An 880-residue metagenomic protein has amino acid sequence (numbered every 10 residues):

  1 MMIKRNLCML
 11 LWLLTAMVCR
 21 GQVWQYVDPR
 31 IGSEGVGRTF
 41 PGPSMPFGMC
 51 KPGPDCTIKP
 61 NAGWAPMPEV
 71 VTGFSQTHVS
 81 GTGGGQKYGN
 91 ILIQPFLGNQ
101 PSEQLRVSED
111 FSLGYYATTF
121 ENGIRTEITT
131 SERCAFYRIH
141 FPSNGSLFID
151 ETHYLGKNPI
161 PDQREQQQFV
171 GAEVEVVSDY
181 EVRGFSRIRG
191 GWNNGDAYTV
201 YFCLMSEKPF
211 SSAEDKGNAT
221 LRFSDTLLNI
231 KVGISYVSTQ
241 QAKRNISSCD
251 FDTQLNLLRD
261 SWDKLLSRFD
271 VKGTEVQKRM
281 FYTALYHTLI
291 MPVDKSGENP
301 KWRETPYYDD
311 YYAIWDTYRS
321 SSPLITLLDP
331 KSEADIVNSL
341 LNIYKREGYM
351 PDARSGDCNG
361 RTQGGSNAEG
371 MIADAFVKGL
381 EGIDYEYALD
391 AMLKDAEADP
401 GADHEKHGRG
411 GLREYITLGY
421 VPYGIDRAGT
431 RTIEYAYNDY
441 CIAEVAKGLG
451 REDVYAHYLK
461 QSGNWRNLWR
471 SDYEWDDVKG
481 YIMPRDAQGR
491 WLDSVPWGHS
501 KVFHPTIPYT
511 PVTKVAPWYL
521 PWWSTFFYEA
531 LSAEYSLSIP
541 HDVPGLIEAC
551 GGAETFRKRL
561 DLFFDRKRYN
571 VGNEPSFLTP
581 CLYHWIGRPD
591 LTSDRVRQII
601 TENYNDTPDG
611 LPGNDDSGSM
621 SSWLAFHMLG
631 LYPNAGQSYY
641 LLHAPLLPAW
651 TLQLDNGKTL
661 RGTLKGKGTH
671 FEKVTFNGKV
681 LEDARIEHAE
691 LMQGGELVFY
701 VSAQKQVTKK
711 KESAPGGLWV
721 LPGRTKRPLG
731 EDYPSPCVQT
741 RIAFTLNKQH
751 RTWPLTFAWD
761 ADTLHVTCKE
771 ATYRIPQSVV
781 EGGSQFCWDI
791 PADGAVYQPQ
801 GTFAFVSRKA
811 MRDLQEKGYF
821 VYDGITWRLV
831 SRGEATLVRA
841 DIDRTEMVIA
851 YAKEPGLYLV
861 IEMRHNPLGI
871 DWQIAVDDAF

Functional and structural regions predicted by a protein language model:
M1-Q22: Bacterial Sec-dependent N-terminal signal peptides
Q22-S322, T326-G370, F376-I433, C441 (+11 more regions): Accessory carbohydrate-recognition regions in carbohydrate-active enzymes
I31, F120-E121, L654-D655, F676 (+3 more regions): Structural motif
Y116-T118, A649-Q653, F671-F676, T740 (+2 more regions): Short polybasic amphipathic segments
T129-C134, H153-L155, Y236, T663-T669 (+4 more regions): A short, sequence-level motif marking secondary-structure junctions
N438: ATP-dependent phospho-/nucleotidyl transfer catalytic cores
L664-V680: Surface-exposed interfaces of beta-sheet-rich extracellular modules
L721-F880: Acidic, serine/threonine-rich low-complexity disordered tracts
